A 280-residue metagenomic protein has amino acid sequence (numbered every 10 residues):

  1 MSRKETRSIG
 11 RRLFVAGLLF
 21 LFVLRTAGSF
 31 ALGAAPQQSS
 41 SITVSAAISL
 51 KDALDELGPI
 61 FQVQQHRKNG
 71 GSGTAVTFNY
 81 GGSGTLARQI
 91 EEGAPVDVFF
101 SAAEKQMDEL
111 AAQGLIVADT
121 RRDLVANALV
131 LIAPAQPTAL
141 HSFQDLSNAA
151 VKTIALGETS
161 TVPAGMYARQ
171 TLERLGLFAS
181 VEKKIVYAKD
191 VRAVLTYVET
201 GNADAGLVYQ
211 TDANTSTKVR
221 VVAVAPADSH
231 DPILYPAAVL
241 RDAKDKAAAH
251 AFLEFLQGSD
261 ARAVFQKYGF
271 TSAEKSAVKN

Functional and structural regions predicted by a protein language model:
M1-I9: N-terminal secretory signal peptides that target proteins for export/translocation
K4, F22-R25, A35: Compositionally biased, low-complexity segments
I9-V15: N-terminal export leaders
V15-S29: Bacterial N-terminal signal peptides
S29-A94, S101-E104, D108-N280: Exported/periplasmic ABC-transporter solute-binding proteins
